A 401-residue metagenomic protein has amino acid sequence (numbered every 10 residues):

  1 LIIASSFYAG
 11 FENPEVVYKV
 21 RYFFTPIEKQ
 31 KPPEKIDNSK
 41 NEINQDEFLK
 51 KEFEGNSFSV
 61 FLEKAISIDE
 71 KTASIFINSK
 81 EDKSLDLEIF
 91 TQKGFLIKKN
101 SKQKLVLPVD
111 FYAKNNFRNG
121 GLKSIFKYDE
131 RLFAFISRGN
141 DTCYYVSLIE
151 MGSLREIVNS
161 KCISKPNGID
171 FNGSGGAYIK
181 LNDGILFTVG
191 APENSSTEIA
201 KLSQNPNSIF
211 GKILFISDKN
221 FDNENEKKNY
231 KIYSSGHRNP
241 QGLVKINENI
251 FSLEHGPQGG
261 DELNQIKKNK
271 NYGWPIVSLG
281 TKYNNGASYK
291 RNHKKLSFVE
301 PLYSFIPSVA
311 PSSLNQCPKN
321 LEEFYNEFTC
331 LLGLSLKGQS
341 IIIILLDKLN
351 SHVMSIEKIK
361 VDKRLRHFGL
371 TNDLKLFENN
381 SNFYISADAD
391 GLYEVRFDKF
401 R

Functional and structural regions predicted by a protein language model:
Y18-S59, L87-I89, G120-L122, F187-E357 (+2 more regions): Beta-propeller domain segments
K64-E70, V109-F117, V158-D170, K231-G236 (+2 more regions): Surface loop/turn motifs at the tips and blade-to-blade linkers of beta-strand repeat domains
I75, I125, G176-Y178, P240-L243 (+2 more regions): Hydrophobic core register within WD40 beta-propeller blades
S84-Y112, E150: Beta-propeller domains
F95-I97, N140-I149, F210, G259-N264 (+2 more regions): Structural motif
S101-E130: Blade-loop segments of beta-propeller domains
G120, T142-I179: Asp-box/WD-like beta-propeller blade repeats and closely related beta-sheet repeat scaffolds
K375-R401: Blade-level signature of beta-propeller repeat domains, shared across WD40, Kelch, NHL, RCC1 and BNR/Asp-box propellers
